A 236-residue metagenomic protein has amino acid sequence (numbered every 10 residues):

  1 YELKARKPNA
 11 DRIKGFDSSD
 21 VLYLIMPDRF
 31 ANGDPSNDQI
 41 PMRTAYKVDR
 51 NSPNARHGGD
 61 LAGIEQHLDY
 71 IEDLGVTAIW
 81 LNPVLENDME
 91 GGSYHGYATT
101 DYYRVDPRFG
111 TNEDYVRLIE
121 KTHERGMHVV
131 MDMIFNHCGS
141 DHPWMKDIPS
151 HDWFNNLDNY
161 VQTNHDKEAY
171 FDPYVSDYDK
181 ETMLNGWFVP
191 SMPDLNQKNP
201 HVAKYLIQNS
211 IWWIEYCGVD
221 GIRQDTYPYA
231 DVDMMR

Functional and structural regions predicted by a protein language model:
Y1-G15: Extended acidic/polar, glycine-enriched regions that form or flank non-catalytic beta-rich accessory modules
D20, D28-I211, Y216-C217, M234: Substrate-binding/active-site clefts of carbohydrate-active enzymes
V130-M131, G221-Y227: Short catalytic-loop micro-motif centered on adjacent basic/acidic residues
